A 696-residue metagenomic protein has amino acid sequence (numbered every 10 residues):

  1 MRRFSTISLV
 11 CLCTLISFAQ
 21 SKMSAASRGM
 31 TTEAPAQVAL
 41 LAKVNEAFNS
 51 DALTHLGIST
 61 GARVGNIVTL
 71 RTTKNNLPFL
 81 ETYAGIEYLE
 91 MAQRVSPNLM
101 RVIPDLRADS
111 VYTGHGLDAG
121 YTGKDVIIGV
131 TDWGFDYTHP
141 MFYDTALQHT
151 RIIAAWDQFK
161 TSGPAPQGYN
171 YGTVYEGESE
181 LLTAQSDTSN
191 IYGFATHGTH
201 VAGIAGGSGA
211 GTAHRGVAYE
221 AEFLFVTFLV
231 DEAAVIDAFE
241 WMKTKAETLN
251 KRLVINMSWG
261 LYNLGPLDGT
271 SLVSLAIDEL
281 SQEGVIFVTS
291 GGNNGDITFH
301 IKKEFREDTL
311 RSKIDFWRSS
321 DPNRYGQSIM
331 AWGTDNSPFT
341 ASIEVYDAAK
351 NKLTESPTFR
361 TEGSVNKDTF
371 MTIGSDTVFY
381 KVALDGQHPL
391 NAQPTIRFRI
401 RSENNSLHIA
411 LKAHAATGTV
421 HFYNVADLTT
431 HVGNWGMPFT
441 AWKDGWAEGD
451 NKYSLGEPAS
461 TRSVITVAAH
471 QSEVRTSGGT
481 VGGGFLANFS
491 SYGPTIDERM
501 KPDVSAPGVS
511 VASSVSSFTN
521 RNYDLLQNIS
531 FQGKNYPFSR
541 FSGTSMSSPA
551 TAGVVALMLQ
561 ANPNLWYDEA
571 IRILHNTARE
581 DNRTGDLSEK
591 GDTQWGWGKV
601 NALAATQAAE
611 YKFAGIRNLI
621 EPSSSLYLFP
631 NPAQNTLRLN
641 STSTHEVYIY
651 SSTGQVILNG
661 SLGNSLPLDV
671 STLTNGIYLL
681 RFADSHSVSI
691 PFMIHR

Functional and structural regions predicted by a protein language model:
T6-C11, I16-D118, I127, D144 (+2 more regions): Autoinhibitory N-terminal propeptides
S21-A34, N76, P97-Q148, L181-A195 (+5 more regions): N-terminal domain-start motif of subtilase-like serine proteases
H115-V235, N250, Q282-I286, T298-F299 (+8 more regions): Subtilisin-like serine protease catalytic core
F135-T199, A349-L407, H414-M437, T519 (+1 more regions): Active-site core segment of subtilase-fold serine proteases
A202-A205, A210-G211, L224-E232, E240-V254 (+2 more regions): Hydrolase catalytic cores
T248, R252-G265, G269, L280-G291 (+3 more regions): C-terminal subdomain of the subtilisin-like protease fold in secreted/lumenal serine endopeptidases
A614-S641, Y650-V656, N675, M693-R696: Surface-exposed, proline-anchored Ser/Thr-rich loop/turn motifs
Q634, L662-H686, M693-H695: Short, surface-exposed loop/turn motifs with a glycine/proline- and acidic-biased composition
